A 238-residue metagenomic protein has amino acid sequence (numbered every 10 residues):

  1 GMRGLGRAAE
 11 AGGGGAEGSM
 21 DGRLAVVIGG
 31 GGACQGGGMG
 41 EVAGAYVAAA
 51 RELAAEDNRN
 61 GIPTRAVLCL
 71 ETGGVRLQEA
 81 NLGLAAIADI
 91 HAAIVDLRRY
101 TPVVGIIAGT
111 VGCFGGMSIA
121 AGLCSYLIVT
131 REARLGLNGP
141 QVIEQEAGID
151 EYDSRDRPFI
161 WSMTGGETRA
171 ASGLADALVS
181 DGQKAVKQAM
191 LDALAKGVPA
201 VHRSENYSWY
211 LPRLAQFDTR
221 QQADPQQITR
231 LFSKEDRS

Functional and structural regions predicted by a protein language model:
G1-G22, G31, Q188-S238: Intrinsically disordered, low-complexity segments enriched in small/flexible residues
R7-A11, G37-L53: Glycine-rich anion/phosphate-binding loops
R7-A8, D57-P63, D153-D156: Intrinsically disordered, low-complexity coil segments
A8, G18-D21, N60, V95-R99 (+1 more regions): Solvent-exposed alpha-helices and their adjacent loops that cap or buttress functional pockets in soluble metabolic
G22-G31, Y46-R76: A structural preference for short, pocket-lining loop segments at secondary-structure junctions
Q35-G36, C113: Alpha-helix N-cap/loop-to-helix initiation residues
G36-E41, Q78-L82: Flexible beta-alpha connector loops of hexameric P-loop NTPases
G73-V201: Conserved catalytic cores of soluble enzyme domains, especially glycine-rich substrate-binding beta-alpha loops
